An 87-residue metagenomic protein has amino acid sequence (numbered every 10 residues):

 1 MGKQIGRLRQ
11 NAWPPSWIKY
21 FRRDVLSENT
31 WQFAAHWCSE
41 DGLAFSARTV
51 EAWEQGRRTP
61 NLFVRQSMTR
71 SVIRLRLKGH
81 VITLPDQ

Functional and structural regions predicted by a protein language model:
M1-S27, R74-I82: A short, Lys/Arg-rich alpha-helix, primarily the initiator
K19, S46-A47, E51, N61 (+1 more regions): Key DNA-contacting residues within the recognition helix of helix-turn-helix
F21, H36-W37, S71: Generic non-transmembrane alpha-helical segments
L26-A52: Short alpha-helical DNA-recognition segment
T59-I82: DNA major-groove recognition helix of helix-turn-helix/homeodomain DNA-binding modules
L84-Q87: Short, charged, intrinsically disordered terminal tails
